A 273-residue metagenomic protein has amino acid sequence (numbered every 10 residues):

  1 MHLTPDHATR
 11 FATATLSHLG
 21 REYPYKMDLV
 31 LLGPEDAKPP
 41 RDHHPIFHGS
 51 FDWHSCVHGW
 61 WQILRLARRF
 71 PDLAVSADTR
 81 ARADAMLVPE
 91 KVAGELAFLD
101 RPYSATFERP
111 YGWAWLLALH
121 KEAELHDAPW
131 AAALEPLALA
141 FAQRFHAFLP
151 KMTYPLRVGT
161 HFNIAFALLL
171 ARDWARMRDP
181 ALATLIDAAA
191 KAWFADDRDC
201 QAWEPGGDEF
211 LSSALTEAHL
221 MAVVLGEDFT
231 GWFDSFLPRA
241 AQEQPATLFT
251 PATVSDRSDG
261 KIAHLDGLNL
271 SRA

Functional and structural regions predicted by a protein language model:
M1-H48: Low-complexity, Ser/Thr/Pro/Gly-enriched N-terminal "stalk/linker" regions
L3-P5, P40-V57, A97-A114, K151-I164 (+2 more regions): Solvent-exposed loop and edge beta-strand segments that line ligand/cofactor-binding and catalytic clefts
F11-P24, D78-A97, Y103, E135-T153 (+2 more regions): Long, well-ordered core segments of solenoidal/helical folds
H18-E35, W53-S55, W61-D84: Alpha-helical solenoid scaffolds in large eukaryotic transport, assembly, and signaling factors
V57, L66-W174: Extended ligand-binding groove/face enriched in aromatic
W60-I63, L116-H120, A167-R172, L211-A222 (+2 more regions): Amphipathic alpha-helical elements of HEAT/ARM-like alpha-solenoid repeat scaffolds that form extended
R144-E217: Loop-centered beta-sheet repeat module
E209-S212, L220, G226-L248, D259-L268 (+1 more regions): Accessory, usually C-terminal, subdomains that scaffold auxiliary metal cofactors
